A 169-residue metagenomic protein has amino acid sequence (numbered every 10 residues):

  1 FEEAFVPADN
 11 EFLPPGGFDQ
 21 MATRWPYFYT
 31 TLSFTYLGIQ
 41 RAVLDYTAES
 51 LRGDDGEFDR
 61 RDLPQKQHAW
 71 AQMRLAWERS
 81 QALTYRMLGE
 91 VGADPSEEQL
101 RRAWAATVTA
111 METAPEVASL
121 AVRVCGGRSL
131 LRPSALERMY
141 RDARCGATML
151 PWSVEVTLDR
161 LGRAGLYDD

Functional and structural regions predicted by a protein language model:
F1, Q40-V43, S80, A110 (+2 more regions): Conserved short aromatic-hydrophobic micro-motifs
F1-W77: Glycine-rich beta->alpha junctions and the first turn(s) of the following alpha-helix
S33, L63, W70-M73, Q99 (+3 more regions): Hydrophobic packing residues in well-ordered alpha-helices of helical domains and bundles
G38, A71-E78, W104, V108-P115 (+2 more regions): Generic structural signal for well-ordered, non-transmembrane alpha-helical segments in soluble/cytosolic regions
D45, E49-R52, E78, A82-Y85 (+4 more regions): Charged/polar positions within long, soluble alpha-helices
E78-T109, V122-L130: C-terminal helix-coil-helix/basic helical segment that borders enzyme active sites and/or dimer interfaces and provides
G127-D169: Glycine-rich phosphate/cofactor-binding loops in nucleotide/flavin-utilizing enzymes
